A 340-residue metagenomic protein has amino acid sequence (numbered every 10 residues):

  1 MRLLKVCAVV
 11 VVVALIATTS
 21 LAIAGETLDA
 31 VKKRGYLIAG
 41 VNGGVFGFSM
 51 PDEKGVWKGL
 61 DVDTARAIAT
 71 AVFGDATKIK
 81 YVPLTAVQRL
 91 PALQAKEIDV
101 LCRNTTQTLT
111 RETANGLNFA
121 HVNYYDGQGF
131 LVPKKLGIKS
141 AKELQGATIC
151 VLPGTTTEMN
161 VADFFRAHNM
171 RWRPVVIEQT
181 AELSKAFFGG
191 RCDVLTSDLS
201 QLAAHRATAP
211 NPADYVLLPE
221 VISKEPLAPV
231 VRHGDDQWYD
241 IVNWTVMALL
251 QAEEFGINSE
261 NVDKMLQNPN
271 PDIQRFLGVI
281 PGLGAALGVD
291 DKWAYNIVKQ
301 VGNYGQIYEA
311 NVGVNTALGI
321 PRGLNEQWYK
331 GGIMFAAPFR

Functional and structural regions predicted by a protein language model:
C7-T19: Bacterial N-terminal signal peptides
A24, A30-L101, L287-V289, Y304 (+2 more regions): Extracytoplasmic small-molecule ligand-binding "clamshell" domains of the periplasmic binding protein/Venus flytrap
D29, V62-T70, P91, A95 (+7 more regions): Solvent-exposed, polar/charged alpha-helical surfaces in well-ordered, non-transmembrane soluble domains, broadly
K32-Y36, A69-T77, Q94-I98, T106 (+7 more regions): Sec-exported extracytoplasmic/periplasmic mature domains
I38-G47, W57-V72, T106-Q107, D126-E182: Bilobed "Venus flytrap"/periplasmic-binding protein-like clamshell domains and structurally analogous long
D63-R66, T70-V72, K135-I138, K142 (+6 more regions): Extended ligand-binding regions for polar small-molecule ligands
R66, T70, G74, K78-E143 (+3 more regions): Acidic, polar ligand-binding/catalytic clefts
I273, V279-R340: C-terminal functional modules
